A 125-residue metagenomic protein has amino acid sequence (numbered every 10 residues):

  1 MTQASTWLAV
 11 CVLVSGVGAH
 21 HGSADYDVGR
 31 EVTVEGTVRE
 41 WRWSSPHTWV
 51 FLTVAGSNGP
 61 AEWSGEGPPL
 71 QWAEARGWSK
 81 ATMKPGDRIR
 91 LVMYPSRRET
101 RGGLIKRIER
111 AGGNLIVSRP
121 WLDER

Functional and structural regions predicted by a protein language model:
Q3-G16: Bacterial N-terminal signal peptides
V17-V32: Short boundary/loop segments of OB/S1/cold-shock single-stranded nucleic-acid-binding domains
G36-V38: Conserved hydrophobic positions within beta-strands
S44-V54: Short aromatic-glycine-enriched beta-strand elements
G67-A75: Short, structured beta-strand/loop micro-motifs enriched in basic residues and often containing a Trp
A75-R90: Short nucleic-acid-contacting surface segments enriched for D/E, G, S/T with interspersed K/R
S96-P120: OB-fold/S1-family single-stranded nucleic acid-binding modules
